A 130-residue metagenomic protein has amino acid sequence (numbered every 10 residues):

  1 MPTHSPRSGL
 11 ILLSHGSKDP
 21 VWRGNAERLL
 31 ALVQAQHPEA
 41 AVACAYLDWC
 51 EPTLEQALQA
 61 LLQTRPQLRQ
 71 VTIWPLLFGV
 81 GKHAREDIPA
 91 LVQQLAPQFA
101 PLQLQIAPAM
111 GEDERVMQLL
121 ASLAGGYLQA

Functional and structural regions predicted by a protein language model:
M1-A130: Active-site-proximal alpha-helix that buttresses catalytic centers in soluble enzyme cores
